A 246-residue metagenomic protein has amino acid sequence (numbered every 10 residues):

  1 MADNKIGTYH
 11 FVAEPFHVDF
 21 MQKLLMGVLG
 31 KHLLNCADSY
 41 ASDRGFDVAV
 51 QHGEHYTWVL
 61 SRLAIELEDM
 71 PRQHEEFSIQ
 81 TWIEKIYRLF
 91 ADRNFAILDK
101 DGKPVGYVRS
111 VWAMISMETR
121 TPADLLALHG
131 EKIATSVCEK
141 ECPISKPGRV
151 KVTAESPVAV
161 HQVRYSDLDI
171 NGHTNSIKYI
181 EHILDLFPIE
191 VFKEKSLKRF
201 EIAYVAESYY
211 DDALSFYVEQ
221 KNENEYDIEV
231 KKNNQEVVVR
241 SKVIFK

Functional and structural regions predicted by a protein language model:
M1-L60, V105-R109, S116-S196: Hot-dog-fold acyl-thioester-processing enzymes
A2-T8, A64-P147, Y204, S208-Y210 (+1 more regions): HotDog/MaoC-like acyl-thioester-processing domains
S61, S78, K198-F200: Short Pro/Gly-enriched beta-strand edge/turn motifs at strand-loop
E75-E76, T153-P157, D212-A213: Short coil-to-beta-strand transition motifs
A159-V243: Acidic/His-leaning functional-site neighborhoods
